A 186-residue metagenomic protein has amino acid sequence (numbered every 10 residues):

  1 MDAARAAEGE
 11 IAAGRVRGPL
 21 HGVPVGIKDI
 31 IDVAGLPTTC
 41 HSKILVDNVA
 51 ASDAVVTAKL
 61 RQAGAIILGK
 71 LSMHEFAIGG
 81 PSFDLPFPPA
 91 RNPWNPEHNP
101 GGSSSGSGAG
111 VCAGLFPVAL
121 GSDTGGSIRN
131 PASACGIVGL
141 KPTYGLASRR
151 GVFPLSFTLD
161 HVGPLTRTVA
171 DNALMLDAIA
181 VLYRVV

Functional and structural regions predicted by a protein language model:
M1-G125: Gly/Ser-rich catalytic/binding loops embedded in alpha/beta enzyme cores
P81, F87-P89, G108-V186: Fold-level recognition of mixed alpha/beta catalytic cores in primary-metabolism enzymes, strongest
